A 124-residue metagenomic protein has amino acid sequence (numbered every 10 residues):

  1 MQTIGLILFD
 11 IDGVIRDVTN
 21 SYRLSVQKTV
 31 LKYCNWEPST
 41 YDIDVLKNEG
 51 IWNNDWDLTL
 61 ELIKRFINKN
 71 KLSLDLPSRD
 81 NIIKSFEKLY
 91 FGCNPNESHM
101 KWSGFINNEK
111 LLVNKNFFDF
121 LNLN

Functional and structural regions predicted by a protein language model:
M1-V45, D57: Active-site neighborhood of HAD-like aspartate-dependent phosphohydrolases
N48-N124: A metal-dependent, Asp-based hydrolase signature
